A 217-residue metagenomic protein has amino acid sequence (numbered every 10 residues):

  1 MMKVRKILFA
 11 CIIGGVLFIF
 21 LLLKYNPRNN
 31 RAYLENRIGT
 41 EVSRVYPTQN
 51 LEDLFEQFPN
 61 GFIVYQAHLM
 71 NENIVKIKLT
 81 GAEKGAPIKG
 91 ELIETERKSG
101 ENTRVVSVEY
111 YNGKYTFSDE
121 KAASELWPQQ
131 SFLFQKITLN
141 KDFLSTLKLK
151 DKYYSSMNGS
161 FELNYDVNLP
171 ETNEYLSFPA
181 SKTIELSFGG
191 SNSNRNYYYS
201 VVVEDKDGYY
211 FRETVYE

Functional and structural regions predicted by a protein language model:
M1-V4: Short, Lys/Arg-rich N-terminal segment immediately upstream of the first membrane anchor
K6-M70: N-terminal leader/targeting segments and the immediate start of mature chains
D53-E56, I77-K84, V108-E109, L147-S156 (+1 more regions): Short, exposed beta-strand/loop patches in secreted or surface proteins that constitute
L54-E83, I88-I93: N-terminal Sec/ER secretory leader and immediately downstream segment of secreted/extracellular precursors
A67-E72, R97, N168-P170, V202-Y210: Hydrophobic lipid-interacting interfaces of membrane-associated proteins
K78-S131: An acidic-aromatic
N140-S191: Extended beta-strand-rich segments in extracellular/periplasmic secretory proteins, especially within noncatalytic
K182-E217: Acidic, serine/threonine-rich low-complexity disordered tracts
